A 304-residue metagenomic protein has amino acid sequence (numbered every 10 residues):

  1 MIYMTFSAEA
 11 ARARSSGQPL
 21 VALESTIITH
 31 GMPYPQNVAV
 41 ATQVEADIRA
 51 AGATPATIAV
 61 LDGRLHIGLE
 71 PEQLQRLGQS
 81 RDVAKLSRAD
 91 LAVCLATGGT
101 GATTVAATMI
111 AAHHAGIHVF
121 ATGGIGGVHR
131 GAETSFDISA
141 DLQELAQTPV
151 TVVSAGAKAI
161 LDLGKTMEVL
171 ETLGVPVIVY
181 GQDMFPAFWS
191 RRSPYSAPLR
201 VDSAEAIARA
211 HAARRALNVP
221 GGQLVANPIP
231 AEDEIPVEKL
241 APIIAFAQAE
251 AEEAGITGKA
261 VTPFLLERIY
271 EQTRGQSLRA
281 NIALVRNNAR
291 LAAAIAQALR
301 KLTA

Functional and structural regions predicted by a protein language model:
M1-A50, H114: N-terminal glycine-/serine-/threonine-rich phosphate-binding loop
R12-S15, L20-V21, I110-H114, V119-A121 (+5 more regions): Solvent-exposed alpha-helices and their adjacent loops that cap or buttress functional pockets in soluble metabolic
V21-L23, A56-V60, G101, V119-G124 (+5 more regions): General beta-strand structural signal in soluble alpha/beta enzymes
S25, H30-M32, V38-L95, A216-E232: Glycine-rich nucleotide/cofactor/substrate-binding loop typically near the N-terminus or early in the first domain
P35-A41, Q73-G78, G127-A146, V169: A glycine- and small-aliphatic-rich helix-loop capping segment at beta-alpha/alpha-beta transitions that lines
T104, E133-E171, E205-R209: Active-site glycine-rich loop that binds ribose-phosphate moieties when present
S190-A216: Anionic-ligand binding region
A216-N287: A C-terminal functional module that forms or caps the active site or interfaces directly with catalytic machinery
